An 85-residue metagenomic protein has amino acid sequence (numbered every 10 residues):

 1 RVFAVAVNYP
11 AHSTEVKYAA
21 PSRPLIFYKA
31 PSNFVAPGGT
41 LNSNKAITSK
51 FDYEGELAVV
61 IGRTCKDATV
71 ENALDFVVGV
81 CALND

Functional and structural regions predicted by a protein language model:
R1-D85: Active-site microenvironments in enzyme catalytic cores
